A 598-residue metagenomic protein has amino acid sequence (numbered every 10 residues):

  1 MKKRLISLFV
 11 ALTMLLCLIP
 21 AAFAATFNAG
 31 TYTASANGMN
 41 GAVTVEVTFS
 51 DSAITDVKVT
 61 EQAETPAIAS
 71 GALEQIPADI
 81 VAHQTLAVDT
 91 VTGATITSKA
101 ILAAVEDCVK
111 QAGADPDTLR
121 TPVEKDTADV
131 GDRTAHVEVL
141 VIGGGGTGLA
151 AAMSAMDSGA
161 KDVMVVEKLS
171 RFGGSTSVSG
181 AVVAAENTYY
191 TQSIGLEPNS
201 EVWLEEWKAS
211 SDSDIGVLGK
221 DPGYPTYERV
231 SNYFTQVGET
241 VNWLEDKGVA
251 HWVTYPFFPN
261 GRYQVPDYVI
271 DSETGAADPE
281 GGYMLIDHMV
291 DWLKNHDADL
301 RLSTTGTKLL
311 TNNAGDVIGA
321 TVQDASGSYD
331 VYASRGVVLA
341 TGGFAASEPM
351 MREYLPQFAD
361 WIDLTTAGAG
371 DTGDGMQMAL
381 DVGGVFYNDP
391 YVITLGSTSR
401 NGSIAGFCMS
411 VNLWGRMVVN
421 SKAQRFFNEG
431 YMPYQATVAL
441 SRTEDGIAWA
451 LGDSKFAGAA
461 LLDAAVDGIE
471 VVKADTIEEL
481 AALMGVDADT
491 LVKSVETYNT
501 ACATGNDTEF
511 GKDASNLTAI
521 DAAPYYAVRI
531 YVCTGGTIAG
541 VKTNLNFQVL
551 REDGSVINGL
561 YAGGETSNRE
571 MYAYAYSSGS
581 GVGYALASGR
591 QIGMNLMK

Functional and structural regions predicted by a protein language model:
A25-V123: Active-site- and interface-proximal helix/loop "cap" or "latch" segments in soluble metabolic and energy-transducing
H136-V165, G593, M597: N-terminal Rossmann-like FAD-binding beta1-loop-alpha1 element of flavoenzymes
D157-S179: Glycine-rich FAD pyrophosphate-binding loop
P198-G261, T476-D487, L491: Rossmann-like flavin
T226-S328, E348-P349, C502-A522: Conserved redox-cofactor binding core of oxidoreductases
K308, T490-E570, Y574: A glycine-rich dinucleotide-binding beta-alpha-beta segment and adjacent secondary-structure elements that constitute
D324-S328, Y332-S397, Q591: Glycine-rich loop(s) and the adjacent beta-strand/alpha-helix scaffold that form part
T372, M376-M378, G384-T490: An anion/pyrophosphate-binding glycine-rich loop and adjacent beta-alpha core in soluble alpha-beta enzymes
